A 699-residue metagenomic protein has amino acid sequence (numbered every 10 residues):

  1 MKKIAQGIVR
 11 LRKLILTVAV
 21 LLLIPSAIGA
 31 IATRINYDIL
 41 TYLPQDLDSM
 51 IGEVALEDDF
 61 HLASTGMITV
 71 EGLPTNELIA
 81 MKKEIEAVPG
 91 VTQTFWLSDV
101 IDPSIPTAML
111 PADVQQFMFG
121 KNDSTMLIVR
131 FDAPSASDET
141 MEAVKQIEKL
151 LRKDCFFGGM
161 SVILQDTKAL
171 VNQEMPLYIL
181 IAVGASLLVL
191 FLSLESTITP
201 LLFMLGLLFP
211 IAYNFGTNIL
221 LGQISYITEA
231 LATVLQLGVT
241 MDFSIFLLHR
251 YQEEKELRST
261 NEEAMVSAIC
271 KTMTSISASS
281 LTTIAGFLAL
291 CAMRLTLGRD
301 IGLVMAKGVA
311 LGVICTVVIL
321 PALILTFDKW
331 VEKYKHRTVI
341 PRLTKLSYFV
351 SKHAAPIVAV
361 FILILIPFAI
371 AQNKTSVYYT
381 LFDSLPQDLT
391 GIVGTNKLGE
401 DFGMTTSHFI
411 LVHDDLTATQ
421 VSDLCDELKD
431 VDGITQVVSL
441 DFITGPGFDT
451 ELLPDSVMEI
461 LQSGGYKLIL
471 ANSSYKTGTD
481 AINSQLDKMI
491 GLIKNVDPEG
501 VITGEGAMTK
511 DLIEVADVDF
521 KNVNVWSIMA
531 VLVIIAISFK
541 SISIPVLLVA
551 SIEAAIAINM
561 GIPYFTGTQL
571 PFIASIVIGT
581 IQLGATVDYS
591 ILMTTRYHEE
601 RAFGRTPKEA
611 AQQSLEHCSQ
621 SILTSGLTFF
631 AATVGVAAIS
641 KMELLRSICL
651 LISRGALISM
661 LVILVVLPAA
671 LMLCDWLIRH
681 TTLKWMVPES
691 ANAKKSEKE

Functional and structural regions predicted by a protein language model:
M1-I35, T41, V91, A112 (+2 more regions): Membrane-embedded transmembrane helical bundles of large multi-pass transporters/channels
Q45-L164, S376-I544, A550-Q569: Structured non-transmembrane domains adjacent to transmembrane bundles in polytopic membrane proteins
